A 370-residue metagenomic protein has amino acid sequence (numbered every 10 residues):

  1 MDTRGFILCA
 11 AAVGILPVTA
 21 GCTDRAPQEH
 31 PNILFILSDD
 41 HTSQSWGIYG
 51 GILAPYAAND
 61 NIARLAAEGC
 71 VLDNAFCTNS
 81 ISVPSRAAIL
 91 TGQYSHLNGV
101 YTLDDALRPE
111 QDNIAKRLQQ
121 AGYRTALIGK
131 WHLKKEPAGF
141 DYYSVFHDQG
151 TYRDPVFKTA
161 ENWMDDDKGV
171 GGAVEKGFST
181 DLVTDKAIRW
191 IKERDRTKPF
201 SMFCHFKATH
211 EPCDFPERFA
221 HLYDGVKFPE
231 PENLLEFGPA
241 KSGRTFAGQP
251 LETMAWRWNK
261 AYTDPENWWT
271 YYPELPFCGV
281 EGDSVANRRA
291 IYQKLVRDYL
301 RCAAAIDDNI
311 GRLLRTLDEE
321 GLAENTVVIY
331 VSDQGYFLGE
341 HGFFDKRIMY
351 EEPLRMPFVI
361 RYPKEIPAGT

Functional and structural regions predicted by a protein language model:
M1-G5: Positively charged n-region of N-terminal signal peptides that target proteins for export
F6-T370: Formylglycine-dependent sulfatase
